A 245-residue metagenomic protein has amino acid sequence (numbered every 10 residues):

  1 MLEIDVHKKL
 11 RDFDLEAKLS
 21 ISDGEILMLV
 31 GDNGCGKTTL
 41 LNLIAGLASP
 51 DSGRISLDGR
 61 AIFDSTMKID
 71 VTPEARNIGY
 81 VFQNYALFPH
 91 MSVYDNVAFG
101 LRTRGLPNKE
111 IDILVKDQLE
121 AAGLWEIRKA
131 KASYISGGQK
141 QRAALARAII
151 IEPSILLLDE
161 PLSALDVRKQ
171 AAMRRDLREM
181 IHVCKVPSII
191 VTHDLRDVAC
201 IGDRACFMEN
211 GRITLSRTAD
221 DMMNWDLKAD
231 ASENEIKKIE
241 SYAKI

Functional and structural regions predicted by a protein language model:
R60-S65, R102, K109-I127, R178-H182: Conserved ABC ATPase "signature" region
M91-F99: Short coil-to-helix segment of the ABC ATPase nucleotide-binding domain corresponding to the Q-loop/switch region
K131-I135, Q139: Conserved ABC ATPase signature
I150-S154: A short, proline-enriched helix->beta-strand linker immediately N-terminal to the Walker B motif in ABC-type P-loop
L156-E160: Catalytic Walker B motif of ABC-type/P-loop ATPase nucleotide-binding domains
K185-V191: Conserved H-loop
